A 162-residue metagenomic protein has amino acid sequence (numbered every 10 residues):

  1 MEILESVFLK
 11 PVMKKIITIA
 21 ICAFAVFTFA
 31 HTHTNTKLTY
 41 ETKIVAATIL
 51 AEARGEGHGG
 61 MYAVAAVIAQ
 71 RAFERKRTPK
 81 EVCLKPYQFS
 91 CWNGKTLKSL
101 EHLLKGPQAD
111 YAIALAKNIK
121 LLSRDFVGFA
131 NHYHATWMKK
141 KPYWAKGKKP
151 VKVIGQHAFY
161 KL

Functional and structural regions predicted by a protein language model:
M1-Y40, K152-L162: N-terminal secretory targeting signals
T32-L162: Bacterial extracytoplasmic/cell-wall-associated proteins, especially those involved in peptidoglycan
